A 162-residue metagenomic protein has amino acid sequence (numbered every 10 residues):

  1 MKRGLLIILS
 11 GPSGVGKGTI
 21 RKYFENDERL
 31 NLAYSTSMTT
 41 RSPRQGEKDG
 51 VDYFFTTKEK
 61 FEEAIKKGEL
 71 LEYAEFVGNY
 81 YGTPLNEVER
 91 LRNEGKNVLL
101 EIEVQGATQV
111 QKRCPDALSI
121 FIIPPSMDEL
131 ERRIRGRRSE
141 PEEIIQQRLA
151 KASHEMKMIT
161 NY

Functional and structural regions predicted by a protein language model:
K2-I7: Pre-Walker A (Motif I) flank of P-loop NTPase domains
S10-P12: P-loop (Walker A) phosphate-binding loop of NTP-binding proteins
V15: ATP-binding Walker
G18: Walker A/P-loop
E25-Y34: Post-Walker A helix-loop "phosphate-sensing" segment adjacent to the P-loop in P-loop NTPases
S37-V98, Q105: ATP-dependent small-molecule kinase phosphotransfer cores that center on conserved nucleotide phosphate-binding segments
S42-G46, R92-N93, N97, I102-V104 (+1 more regions): A glycine- and Lys/Arg-enriched "phosphate-lid" helix/loop adjacent to the NTP-binding pocket of small-molecule kinases
